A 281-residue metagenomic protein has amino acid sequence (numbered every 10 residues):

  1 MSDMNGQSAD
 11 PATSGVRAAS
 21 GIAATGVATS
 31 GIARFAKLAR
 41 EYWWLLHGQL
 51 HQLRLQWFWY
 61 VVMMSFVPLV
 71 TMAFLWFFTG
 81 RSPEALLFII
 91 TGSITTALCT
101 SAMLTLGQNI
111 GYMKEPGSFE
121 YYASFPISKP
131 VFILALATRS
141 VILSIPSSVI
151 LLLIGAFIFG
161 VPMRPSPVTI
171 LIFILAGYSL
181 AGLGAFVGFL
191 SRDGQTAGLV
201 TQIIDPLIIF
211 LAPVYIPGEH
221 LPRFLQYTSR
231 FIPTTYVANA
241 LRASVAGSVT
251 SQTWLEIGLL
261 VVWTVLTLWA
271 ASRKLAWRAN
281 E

Functional and structural regions predicted by a protein language model:
S2-P167, L171-S179, L183-I209, P213-Y236 (+1 more regions): Hydrophobic transmembrane alpha-helices and immediately adjacent juxtamembrane helices of multi-pass inner-membrane
